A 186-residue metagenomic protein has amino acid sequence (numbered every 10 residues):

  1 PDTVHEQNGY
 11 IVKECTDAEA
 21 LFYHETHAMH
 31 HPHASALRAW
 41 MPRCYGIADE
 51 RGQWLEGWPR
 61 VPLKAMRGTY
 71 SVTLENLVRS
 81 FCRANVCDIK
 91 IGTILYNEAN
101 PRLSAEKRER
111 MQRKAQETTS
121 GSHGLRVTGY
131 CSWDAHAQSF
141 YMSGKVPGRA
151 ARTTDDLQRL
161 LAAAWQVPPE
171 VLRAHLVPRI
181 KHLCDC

Functional and structural regions predicted by a protein language model:
P1-C186: Polybasic, positively charged surfaces/segments
